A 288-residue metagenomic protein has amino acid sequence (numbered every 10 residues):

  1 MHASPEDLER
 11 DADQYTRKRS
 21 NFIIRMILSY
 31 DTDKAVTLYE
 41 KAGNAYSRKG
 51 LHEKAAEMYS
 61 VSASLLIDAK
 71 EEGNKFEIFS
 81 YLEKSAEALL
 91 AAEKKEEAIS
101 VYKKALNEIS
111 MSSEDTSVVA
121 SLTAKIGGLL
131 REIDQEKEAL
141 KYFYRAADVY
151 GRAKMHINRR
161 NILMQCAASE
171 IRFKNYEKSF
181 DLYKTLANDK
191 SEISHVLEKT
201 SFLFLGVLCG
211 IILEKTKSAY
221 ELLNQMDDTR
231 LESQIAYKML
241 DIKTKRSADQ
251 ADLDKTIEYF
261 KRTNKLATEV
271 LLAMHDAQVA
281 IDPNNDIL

Functional and structural regions predicted by a protein language model:
L8, T32, L38-Y39, H52 (+10 more regions): TPR repeat positional signature
Y15, Y39, A45-Y46, L66 (+8 more regions): Residue at a conserved register position within TPR or TPR-like alpha-solenoid repeats
S29, K49, A69, A92 (+4 more regions): Structural motif corresponding to the intra-repeat A-B loop/turn of tetratricopeptide repeats
G43-N44, A63-S64, A86-E87, L106-M111 (+4 more regions): Amphipathic alpha-helical segments of tetratricopeptide repeats
I157-L288: Structured C-terminal portions of repeat-based eukaryotic scaffold domains
